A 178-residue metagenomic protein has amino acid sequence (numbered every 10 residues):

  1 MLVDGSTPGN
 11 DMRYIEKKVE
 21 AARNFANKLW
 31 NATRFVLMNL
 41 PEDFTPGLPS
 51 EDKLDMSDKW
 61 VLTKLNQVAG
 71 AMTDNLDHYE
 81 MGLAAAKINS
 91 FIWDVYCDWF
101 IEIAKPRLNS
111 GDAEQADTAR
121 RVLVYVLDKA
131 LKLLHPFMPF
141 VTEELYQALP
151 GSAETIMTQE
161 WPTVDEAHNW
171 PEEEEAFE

Functional and structural regions predicted by a protein language model:
M1, W99, L145: Residues that scaffold the ATP/ADP-binding catalytic core of kinase and kinase-like folds
M1-L54, P150-I156: Catalytic adenosine-cofactor/nucleotide-binding cores of aminoacyl-tRNA synthetases and other
V3-S6, K17, N24, M81 (+5 more regions): An acidic- and aromatic-residue-enriched active-site/binding cleft used to recognize and process polar
M12-V36, A86, S90, R120-E143: Structured ligand/cofactor/substrate-binding pocket environments in proteins
N24-L37, M56-V68, A85-P106, E160: Core structural elements
D43-T73, E102-E178: Acidic, turn-prone loop/beta-hairpin segments
L76-L83: Short helix-adjacent coil turns
